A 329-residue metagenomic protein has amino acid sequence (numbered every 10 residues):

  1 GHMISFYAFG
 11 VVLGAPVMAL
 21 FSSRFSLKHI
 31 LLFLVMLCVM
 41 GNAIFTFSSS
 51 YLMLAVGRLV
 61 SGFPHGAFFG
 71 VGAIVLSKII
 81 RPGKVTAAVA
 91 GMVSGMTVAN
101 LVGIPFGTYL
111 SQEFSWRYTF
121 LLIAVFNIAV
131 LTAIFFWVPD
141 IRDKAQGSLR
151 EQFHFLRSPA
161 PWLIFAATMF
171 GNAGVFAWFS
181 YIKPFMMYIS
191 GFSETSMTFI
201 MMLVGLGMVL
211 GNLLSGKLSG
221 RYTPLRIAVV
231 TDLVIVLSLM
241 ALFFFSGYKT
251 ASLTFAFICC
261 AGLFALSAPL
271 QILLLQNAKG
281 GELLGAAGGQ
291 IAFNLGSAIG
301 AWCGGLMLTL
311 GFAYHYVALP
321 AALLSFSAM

Functional and structural regions predicted by a protein language model:
L13-S49: Conserved MFS/SLC helix-loop-helix module at the cytosolic interface between two early adjacent transmembrane helices
A15-S26, G211-P224, L308-T309: Helix-to-loop junctions at the C-terminal end of transmembrane segments in multipass secondary transporters
S26, F47-M53, G191, F245-S246: Helix-breaking motifs and short loop linkers at transmembrane-helix boundaries and internal kinks in secondary membrane
G41, L52-S61, T250-I258: Paired small-residue
M53, P82-G83, A87-F136, Y181 (+1 more regions): Helix-loop-helix hairpin linking two adjacent transmembrane segments in secondary transporters
G57-G95: Cytoplasmic helix-loop-helix junction between adjacent transmembrane helices in 12-TM secondary transporters
L225-L270: C-terminal transmembrane helical hairpin of 12-TM major facilitator-type secondary transporters
N277-A313, A321: A late C-terminal transmembrane helix in Major Facilitator Superfamily
